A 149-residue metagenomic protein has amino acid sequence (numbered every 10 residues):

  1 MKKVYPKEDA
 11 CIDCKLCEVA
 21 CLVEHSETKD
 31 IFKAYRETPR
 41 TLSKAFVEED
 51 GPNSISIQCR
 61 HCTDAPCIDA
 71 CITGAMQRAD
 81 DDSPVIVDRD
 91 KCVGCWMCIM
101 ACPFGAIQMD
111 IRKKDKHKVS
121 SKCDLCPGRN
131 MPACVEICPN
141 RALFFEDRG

Functional and structural regions predicted by a protein language model:
M1-G149: Non-ligating segments of multi-cofactor redox enzymes
